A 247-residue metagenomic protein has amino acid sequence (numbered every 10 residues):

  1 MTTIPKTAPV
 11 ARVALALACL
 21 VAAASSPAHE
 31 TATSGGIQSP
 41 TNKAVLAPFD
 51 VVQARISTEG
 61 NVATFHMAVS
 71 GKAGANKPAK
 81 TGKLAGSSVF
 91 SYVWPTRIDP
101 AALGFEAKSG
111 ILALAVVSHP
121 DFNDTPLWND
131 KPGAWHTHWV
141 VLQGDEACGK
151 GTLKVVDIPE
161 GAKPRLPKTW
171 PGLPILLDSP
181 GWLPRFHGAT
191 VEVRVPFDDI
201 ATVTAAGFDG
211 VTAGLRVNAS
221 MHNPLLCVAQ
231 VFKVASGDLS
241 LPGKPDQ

Functional and structural regions predicted by a protein language model:
T2-A14: Bacterial N-terminal signal peptides that target proteins for export
A23-S25: N-terminal signal peptide c-region/cleavage motif recognized by signal peptidases
P27-G35: Cleaved targeting-peptide boundary
V45-Q143: Surface-exposed, glycine/proline- and aromatic-rich loop segments on solvent-exposed faces across compartments
L127, G133, D198, T204-F208: Mixed-charge (acidic/basic) macromolecular-recognition segments
D145-P196: Short helix-loop boundary/capping segments
T204-Q247: Acidic/polar low-complexity flexible segments
